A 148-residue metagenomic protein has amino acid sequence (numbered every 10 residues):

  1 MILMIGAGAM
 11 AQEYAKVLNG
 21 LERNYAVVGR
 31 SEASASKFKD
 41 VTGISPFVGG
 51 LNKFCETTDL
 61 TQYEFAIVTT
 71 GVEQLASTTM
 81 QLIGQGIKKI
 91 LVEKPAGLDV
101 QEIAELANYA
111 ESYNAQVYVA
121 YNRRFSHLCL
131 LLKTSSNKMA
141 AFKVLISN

Functional and structural regions predicted by a protein language model:
M1-I44: N-terminal Rossmann-like dinucleotide-binding module
A7-M10, G71-Q74, A96-G97, R123-F125: Short beta->alpha connector loops
A11, A35, L75-S77, D99-V100 (+1 more regions): Short, well-ordered alpha-helical microsegments
Q12, K16-G20, D40, M80 (+3 more regions): Short, well-ordered alpha-helices that flank and scaffold nucleotide-derived cofactor binding pockets
R23, Q85-K89, Y113-Q116: A short helix->loop->beta-strand "cap" motif at the edges of active sites that frequently abuts
G29-R30, T42-G49, Q74-T79, Y113 (+3 more regions): Recognition helices and adjacent regulatory flanks at domain boundaries
T42, P46-Y109: Beta-loop-alpha module in the N-terminal Rossmann-like domain of NAD(P)-dependent dehydrogenases, especially those
G97-N148: A contiguous active-site-proximal alpha/beta segment in oxidoreductase catalytic domains
